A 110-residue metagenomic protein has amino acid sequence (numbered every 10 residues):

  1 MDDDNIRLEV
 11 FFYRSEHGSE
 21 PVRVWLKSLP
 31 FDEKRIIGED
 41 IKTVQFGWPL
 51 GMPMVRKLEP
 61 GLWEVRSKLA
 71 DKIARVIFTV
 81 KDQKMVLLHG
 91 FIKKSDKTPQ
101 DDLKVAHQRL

Functional and structural regions predicted by a protein language model:
M1-I73, D82-M85, I92-L110: Basic, Lys/Arg-enriched alpha-helical interface segments
T79: Conserved Hanks-type protein kinase catalytic core
